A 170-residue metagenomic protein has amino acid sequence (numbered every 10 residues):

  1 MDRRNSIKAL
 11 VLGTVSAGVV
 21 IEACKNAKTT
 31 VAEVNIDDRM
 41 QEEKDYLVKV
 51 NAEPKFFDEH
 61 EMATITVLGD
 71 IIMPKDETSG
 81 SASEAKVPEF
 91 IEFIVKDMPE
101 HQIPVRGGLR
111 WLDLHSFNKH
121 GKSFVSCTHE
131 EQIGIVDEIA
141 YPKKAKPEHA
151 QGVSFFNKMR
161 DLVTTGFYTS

Functional and structural regions predicted by a protein language model:
M1, V20-E61: C-terminal segment of N-terminal export signals and the immediately downstream linker at the start of the mature
R3-R4, K8, K158-R160: Basic side chains
N5-K25, T128: N-terminal export signals
K49, H60-V67, T78, A82 (+1 more regions): Mature-region segments of soluble proteins
M73-P74: Structural recognition of short helix-loop-helix hairpins that underlie histone-fold modules
